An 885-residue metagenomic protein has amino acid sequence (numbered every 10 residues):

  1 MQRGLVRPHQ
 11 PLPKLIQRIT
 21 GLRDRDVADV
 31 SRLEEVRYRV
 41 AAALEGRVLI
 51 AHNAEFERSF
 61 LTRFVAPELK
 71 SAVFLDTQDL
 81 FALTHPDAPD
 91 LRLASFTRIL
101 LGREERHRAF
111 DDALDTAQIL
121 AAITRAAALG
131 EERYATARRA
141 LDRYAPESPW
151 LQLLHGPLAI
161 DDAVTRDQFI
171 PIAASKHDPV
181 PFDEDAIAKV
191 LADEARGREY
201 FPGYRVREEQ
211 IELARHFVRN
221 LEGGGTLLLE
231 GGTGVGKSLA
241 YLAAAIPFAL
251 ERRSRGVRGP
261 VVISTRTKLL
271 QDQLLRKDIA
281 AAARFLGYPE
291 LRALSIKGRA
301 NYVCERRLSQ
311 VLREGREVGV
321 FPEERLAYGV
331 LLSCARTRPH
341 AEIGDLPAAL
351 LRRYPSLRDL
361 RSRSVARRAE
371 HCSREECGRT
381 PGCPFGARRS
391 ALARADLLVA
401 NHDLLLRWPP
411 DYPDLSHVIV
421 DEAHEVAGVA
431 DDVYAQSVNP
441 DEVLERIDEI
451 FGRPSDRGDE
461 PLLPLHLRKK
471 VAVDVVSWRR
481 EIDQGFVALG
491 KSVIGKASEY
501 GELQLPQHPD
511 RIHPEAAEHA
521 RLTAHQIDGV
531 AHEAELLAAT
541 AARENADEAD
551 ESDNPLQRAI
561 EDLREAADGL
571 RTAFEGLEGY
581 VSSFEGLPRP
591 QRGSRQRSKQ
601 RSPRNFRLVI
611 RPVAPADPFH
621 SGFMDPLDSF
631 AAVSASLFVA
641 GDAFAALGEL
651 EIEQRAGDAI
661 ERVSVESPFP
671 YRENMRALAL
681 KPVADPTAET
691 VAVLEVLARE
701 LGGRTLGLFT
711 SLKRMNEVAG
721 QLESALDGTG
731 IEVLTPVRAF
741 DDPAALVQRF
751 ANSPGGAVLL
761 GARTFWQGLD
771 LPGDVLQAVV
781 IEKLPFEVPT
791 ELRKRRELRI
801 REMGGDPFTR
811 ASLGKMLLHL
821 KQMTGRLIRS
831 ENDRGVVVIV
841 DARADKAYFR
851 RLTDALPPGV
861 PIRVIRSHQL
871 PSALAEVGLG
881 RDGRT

Functional and structural regions predicted by a protein language model:
M1-F74, P86-H107: Conserved non-catalytic scaffold segment of RNase H-like nuclease domains
E45-V65, P86-A88, R92-G156, V837-I839: Acidic, Mg2+-coordinating catalytic module of metal-dependent nucleases/exonucleases that use a two-metal-ion mechanism
F182-L229: Conserved pre-motif I regulatory segment
A188, R253-D396, S455-K469, Q600-R604 (+1 more regions): A substrate-engagement module of RecA-like helicase motors
E222-A244: Walker A/P-loop
Y241, P247, D272, R276-K277 (+4 more regions): Signature of the SF2 helicase/ATPase Hel1-core->accessory helical subdomain module
R358, S362-L398, P409, L536-K681 (+2 more regions): A contiguous, basic/glycine-rich beta-loop/short-helix subdomain that forms a polymer-engagement track
L680-D685, R738-A844: Conserved RecA-like P-loop NTPase helicase motor core
